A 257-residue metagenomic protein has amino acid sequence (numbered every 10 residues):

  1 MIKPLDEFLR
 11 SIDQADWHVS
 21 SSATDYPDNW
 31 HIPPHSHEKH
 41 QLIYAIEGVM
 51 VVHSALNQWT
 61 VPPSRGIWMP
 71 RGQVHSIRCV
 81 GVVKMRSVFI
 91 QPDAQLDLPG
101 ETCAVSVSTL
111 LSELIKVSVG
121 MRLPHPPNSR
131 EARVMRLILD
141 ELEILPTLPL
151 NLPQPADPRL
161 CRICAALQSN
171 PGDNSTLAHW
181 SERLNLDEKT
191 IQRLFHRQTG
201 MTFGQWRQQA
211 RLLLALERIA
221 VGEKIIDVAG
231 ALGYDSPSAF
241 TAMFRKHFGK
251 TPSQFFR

Functional and structural regions predicted by a protein language model:
M1-V49: Generic protein-terminus/edge-of-domain signal
L56-R71: Short acidic-glycine-tyrosine-enriched beta hairpin
S64, I191, F195, A239-F240 (+1 more regions): Short hydrophobic/aromatic patch on the recognition helix
G72-Q95, G100-T102: Ligand-binding loop in jelly-roll beta-barrel domains
Q95-A165: Amphipathic alpha-helical segments enriched in hydrophobic/aromatic residues interleaved with Lys/Arg
S118-P126, E141-P149, I163-T176, F195 (+4 more regions): Basic, amphipathic alpha-helical hairpins
A178, L186, R197-T241, R257: Terminal helix-turn-helix DNA-binding modules in bacterial transcription factors
A242-R257: …primarily DNA-binding HTH/wHTH and HhH modules…
